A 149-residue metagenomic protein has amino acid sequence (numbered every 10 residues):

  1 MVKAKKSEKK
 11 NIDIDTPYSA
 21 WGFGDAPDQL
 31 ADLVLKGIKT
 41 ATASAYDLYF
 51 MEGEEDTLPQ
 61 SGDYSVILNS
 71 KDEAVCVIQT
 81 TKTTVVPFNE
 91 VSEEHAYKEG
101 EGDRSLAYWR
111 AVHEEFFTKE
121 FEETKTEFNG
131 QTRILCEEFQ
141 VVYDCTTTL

Functional and structural regions predicted by a protein language model:
M1-V77, T83-L149: Mixed-charge, low-complexity intrinsically disordered regions
